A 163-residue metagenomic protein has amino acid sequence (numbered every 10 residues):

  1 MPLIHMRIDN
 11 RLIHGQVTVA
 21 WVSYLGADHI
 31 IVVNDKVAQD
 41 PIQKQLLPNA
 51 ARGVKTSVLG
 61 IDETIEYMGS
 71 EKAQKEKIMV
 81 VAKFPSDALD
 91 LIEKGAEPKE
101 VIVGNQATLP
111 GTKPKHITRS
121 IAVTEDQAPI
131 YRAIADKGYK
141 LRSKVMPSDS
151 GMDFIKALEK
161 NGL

Functional and structural regions predicted by a protein language model:
M1-A50, T56: Long, hydrophobic N-terminal alpha-helical segment
P2-M6, D28-I31, K55-S57, K77-V80 (+2 more regions): Structural motif
I8-N10, Q16, N34-K36, A82-P85 (+2 more regions): Fold-independent oxyanion-binding glycine-rich loops and adjacent beta-strand/coil segments at enzyme active sites
V19-A20, M68-S70, L89-I92, A128-A133: A generic local secondary-structure boundary/capping motif
A38-D40, T64-I65, T108-G111: Short gly/pro/ser/thr-enriched loop/turn and capping motifs at secondary-structure boundaries
L47-A51, R132-A135: Short, conserved catalytic or adaptor-binding loops enriched in Gly and charged residues
V58-G104: Ordered, amphipathic secondary-structure segments that act as subunit-interaction surfaces in large macromolecular
K94, K99-L163: Glycine-rich, aromatic-bearing surface loops/beta-hairpins
